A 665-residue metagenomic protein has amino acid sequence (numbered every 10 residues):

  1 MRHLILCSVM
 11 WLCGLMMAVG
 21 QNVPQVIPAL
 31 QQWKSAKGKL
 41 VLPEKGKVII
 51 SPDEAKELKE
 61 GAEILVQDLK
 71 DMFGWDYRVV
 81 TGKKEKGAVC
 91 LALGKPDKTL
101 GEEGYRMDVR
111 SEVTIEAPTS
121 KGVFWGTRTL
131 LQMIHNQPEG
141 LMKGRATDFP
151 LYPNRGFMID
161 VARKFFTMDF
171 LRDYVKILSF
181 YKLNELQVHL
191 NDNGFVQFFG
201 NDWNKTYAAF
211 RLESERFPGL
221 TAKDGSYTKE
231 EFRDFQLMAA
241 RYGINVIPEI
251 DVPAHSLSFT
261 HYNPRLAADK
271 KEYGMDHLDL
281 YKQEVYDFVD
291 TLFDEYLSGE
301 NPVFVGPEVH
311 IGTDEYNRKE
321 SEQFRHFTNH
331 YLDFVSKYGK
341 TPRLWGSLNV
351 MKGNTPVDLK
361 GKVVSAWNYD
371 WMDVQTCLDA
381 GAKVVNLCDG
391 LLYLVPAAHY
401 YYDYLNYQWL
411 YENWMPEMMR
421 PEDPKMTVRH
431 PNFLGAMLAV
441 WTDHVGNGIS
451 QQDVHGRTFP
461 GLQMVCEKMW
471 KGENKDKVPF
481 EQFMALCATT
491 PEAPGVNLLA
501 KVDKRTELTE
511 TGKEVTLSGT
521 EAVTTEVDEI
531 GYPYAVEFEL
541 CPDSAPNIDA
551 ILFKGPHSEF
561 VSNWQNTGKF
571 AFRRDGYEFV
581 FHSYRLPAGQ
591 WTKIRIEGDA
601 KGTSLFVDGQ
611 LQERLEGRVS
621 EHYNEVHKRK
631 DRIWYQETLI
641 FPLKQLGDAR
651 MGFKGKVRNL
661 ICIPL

Functional and structural regions predicted by a protein language model:
M1-L4: Positively charged n-region of N-terminal signal peptides that target proteins for export
W11, A18-P150, R343-M351, K360 (+3 more regions): Acidic, contiguous N-terminal accessory segments
K98-D276, E284-Y286, L292-E308, T442: Feature activates predominantly on carbohydrate-active enzymes
R155-I159, L186-V188, V246-I250, V309-I311 (+4 more regions): Hydrophobic faces of well-ordered beta-strands that scaffold small-molecule active sites in alpha/beta enzyme cores
A162, N191-F195, D251-H255, D314-Y316 (+4 more regions): Active-site beta-loop-alpha junctions enriched in small/polar residues
F259, P264, D269, Y273-V363 (+1 more regions): Active-site neighborhood of glycoside hydrolase catalytic domains
V357-K362, Y369-K513: Flexible, acidic glycine-rich loops studded with aromatic residues
V502-L665: Extracellular glycan-associated modules
